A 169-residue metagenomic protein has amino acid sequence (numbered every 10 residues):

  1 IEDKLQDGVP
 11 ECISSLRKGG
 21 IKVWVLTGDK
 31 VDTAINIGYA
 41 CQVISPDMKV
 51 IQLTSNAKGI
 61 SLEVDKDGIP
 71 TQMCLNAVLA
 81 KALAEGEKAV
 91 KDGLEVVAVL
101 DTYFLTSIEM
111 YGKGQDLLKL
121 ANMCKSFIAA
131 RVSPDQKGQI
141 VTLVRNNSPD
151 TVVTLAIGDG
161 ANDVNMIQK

Functional and structural regions predicted by a protein language model:
I1-T151, L155-I157, V164: Cytosolic catalytic headpieces and adjacent flexible linkers of membrane translocases
